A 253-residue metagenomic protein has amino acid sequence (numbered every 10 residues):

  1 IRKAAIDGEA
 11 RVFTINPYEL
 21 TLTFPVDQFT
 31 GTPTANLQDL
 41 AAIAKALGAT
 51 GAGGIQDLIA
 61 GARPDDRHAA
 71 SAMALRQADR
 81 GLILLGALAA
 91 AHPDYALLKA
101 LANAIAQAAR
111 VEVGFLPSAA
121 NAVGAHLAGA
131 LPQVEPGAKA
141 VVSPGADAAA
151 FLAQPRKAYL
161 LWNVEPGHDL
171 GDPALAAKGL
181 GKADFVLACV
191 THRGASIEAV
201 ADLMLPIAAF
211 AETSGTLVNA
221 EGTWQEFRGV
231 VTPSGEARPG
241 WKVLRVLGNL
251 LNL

Functional and structural regions predicted by a protein language model:
R2-L253: Non-catalytic alpha/beta scaffold blocks inside enzyme catalytic domains
